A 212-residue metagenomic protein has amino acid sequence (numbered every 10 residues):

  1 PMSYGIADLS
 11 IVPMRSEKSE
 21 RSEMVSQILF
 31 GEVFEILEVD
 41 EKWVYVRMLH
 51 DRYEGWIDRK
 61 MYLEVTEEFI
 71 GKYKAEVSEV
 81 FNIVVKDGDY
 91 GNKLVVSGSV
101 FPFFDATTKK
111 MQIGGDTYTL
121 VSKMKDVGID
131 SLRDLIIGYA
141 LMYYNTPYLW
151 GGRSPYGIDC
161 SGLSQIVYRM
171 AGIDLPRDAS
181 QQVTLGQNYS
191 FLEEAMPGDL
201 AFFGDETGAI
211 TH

Functional and structural regions predicted by a protein language model:
P1-E38: Intrinsically disordered, low-complexity, positively charged segments
P1-S3, S26, E32-V33, E41 (+2 more regions): Boundary regions of SH3-family modules and the immediately adjacent low-complexity/disordered segments in eukaryotic
A7, I36, F103, F202-F203: A generic structural signal for residues embedded in beta-strands
S10-S19, Y73-D87, D178-G186: Short, structured beta-strand/loop micro-motifs enriched in basic residues and often containing a Trp
S22, I28, V95, E194-A195: Short, well-ordered loop/turn sites that connect or cap secondary structure elements
M24, Y90-G91, N188-F191: Short, conserved secondary-structure segments in the cores of folded domains
A140, S154-A171: Active-site nucleophilic cysteine motif
D174-H212: ...with weaker cross-activation on analogous glycine-rich loops/strands in unrelated enzymes
